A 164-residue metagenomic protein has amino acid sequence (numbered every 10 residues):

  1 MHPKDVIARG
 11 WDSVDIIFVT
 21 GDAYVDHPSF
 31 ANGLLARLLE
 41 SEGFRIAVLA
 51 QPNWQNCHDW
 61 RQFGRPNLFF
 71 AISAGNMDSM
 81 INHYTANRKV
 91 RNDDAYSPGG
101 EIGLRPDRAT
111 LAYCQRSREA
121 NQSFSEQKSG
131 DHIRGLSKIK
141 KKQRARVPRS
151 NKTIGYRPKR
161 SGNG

Functional and structural regions predicted by a protein language model:
M1-G10: Short N-terminal or domain-adjacent regulatory/targeting segments
D5, A23, A31, A50-G164: Glycine-rich beta-alpha loop elements in corrinoid/cobalamin-binding modules across cobalamin-dependent enzymes
G10, E40-E42, S123: Short, structurally constrained coil/turn elements that cap an alpha-helix or connect an alpha-helix to the following
G10-I16, P66: A short, charged/proline- and glycine-enriched loop that marks the coil->beta-strand transition at the N-terminal
D15, R45, K128: Residues at the starts of beta-strands that form the adenosine-phosphate
D15-A23: Short hydrophobic beta-strand segments
L34-I46: Short helix-loop-beta junction
